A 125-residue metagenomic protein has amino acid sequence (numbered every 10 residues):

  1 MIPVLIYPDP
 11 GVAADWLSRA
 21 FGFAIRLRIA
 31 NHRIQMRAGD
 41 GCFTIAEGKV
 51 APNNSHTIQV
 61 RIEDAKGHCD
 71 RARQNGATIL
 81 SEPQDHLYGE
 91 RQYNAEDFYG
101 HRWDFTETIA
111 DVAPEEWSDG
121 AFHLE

Functional and structural regions predicted by a protein language model:
M1-D15, C42, H56-I58, T106-E125: N-terminal beta-strand motif that seeds the catalytic metal site of vicinal oxygen chelate
M1-P8, I34-R37, G48-N75, R91-E96 (+1 more regions): Vicinal oxygen chelate
V4-F43: Core segments of cupin and vicinal oxygen chelate
L5, R26-R28, V60, E82-D85: Short beta-strand-to-loop elements that line the ligand-binding cleft of bilobed periplasmic-binding protein-like
N31, G48-K49, D85, T108: Residue-level structural signal for beta-strand termini and adjacent loop
A38-D40, E47, Y88, D119: Feature targets compositionally biased, intrinsically disordered low-complexity regions with long contiguous runs
T44-I45, S81: Hydrophobic residues in well-ordered beta-strands that form the structural core
C69-E125: Vicinal oxygen chelate
